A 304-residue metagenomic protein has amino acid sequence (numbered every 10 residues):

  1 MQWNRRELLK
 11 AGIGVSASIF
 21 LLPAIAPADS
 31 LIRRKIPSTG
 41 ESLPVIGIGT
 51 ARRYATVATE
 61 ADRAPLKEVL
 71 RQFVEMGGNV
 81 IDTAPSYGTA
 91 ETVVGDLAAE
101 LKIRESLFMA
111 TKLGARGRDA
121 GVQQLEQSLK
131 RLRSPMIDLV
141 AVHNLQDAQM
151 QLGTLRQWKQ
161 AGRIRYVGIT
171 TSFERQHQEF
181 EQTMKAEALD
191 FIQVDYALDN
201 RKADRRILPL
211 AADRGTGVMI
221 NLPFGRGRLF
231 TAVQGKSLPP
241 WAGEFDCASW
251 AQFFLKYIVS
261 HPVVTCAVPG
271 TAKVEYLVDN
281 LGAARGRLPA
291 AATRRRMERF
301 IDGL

Functional and structural regions predicted by a protein language model:
M1-L107: N-terminal binding-site loop/beta-alpha segment at the start of enzyme catalytic domains that lines or forms
V15-S16, F20, R206-L304: Structured C-terminal cap/extension of enzyme domains
R33, L70, E91, G95 (+6 more regions): Generic structural signal for well-ordered alpha-helices, preferentially at hydrophobic/aromatic core positions
I36, I48, I81, V94 (+7 more regions): Conserved, mostly hydrophobic/aromatic
G47-R52, T83-P85, T111-L113, A141-N144 (+4 more regions): A cross-domain feature marking catalytic cores of carbohydrate-active enzymes and several ubiquitous metabolic/repair
V57, R116-Q193, A197-K202, R206 (+2 more regions): Glycine/proline-rich, positively charged, aromatic-decorated active-site loop/lid region on the catalytic face
F73, K102, K159, A211-A212: A generic structural signal for well-ordered alpha-helical segments
S106-F108, L189-V194, R287-T293: Short hydrophobic/aromatic-enriched beta-strand-loop microsegments
